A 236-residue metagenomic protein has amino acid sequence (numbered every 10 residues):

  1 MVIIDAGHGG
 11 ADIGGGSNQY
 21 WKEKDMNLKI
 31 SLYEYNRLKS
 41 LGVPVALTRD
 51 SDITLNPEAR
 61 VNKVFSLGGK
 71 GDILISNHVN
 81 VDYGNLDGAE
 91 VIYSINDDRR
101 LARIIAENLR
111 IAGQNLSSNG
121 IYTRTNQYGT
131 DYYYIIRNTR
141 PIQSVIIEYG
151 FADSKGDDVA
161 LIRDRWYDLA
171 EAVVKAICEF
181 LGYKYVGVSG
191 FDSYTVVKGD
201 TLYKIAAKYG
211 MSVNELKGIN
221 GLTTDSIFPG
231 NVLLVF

Functional and structural regions predicted by a protein language model:
M1-V61: Active-site histidine-acidic residue metal-binding/catalytic motifs, centered on HxH/HExxH-like signatures
I3, G14, L67-K70, L74-N80 (+2 more regions): Active-site-adjacent mobile loop/cap segments within catalytic or ligand-binding domains
G9-A11, D50-L55, V79-N85, N96-R99 (+5 more regions): Solvent-exposed loop/turn segments at secondary-structure junctions within structured extracellular/periplasmic domains
A11-K22, N80-A106: A short, glycine/acidic-enriched catalytic loop
L28-S31, Y35, E58-V61, G88-A89 (+5 more regions): Extracytoplasmic/secreted envelope proteins and their assembly/folding machinery, especially bacterial periplasmic
L38-A46, G69-L74, A112-S117, P141-V145: Loop/turn elements at helix/coil->beta-strand transitions in domains of secreted/extracellular proteins
G187-G210, N214, N231: Primarily a LysM-type cell-wall glycan-binding module
